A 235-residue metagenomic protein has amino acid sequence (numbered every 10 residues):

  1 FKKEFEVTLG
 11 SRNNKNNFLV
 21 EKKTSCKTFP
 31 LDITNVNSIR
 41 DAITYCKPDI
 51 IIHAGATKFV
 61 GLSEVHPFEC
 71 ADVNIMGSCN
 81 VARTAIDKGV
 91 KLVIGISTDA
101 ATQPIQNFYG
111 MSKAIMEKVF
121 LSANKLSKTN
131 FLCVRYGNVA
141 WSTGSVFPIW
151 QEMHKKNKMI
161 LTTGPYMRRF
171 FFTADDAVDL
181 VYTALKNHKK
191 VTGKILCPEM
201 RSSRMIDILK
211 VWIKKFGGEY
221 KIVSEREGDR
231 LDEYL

Functional and structural regions predicted by a protein language model:
F5-N17: Conserved glycine-rich Rossmann-like NAD(P)H-binding loop of the short-chain dehydrogenase/reductase
N13, D99, R201: Residues in the short beta-alpha loop(s) of Rossmann-like NAD(P)-binding domains
T28, G95, C133-R135: Conserved beta-strand scaffold in the Rossmann-like NAD(H)/NADP(H)-binding core of dehydrogenases/reductases
F29-I50: Conserved Rossmann-fold cofactor-binding substructure of NAD(P)-dependent oxidoreductases
H53, T57-A114, S122, F131: Conserved Rossmann-fold NAD(P)-dependent oxidoreductase catalytic core, especially the SDR/UDP-sugar
F108-K189, R201-M205, L209-K215: NAD(P)-dependent short-chain dehydrogenase/reductase
M159-T162, K190-E199, Y220-S224, E233-Y234: A recurrent short beta-strand within the Rossmann-like NAD(P)-dependent oxidoreductase core
D207-G217, K221-L235: Accessory helical-bundle/CTD segments and flexible terminal tails appended to RecA-like ATPase motors
